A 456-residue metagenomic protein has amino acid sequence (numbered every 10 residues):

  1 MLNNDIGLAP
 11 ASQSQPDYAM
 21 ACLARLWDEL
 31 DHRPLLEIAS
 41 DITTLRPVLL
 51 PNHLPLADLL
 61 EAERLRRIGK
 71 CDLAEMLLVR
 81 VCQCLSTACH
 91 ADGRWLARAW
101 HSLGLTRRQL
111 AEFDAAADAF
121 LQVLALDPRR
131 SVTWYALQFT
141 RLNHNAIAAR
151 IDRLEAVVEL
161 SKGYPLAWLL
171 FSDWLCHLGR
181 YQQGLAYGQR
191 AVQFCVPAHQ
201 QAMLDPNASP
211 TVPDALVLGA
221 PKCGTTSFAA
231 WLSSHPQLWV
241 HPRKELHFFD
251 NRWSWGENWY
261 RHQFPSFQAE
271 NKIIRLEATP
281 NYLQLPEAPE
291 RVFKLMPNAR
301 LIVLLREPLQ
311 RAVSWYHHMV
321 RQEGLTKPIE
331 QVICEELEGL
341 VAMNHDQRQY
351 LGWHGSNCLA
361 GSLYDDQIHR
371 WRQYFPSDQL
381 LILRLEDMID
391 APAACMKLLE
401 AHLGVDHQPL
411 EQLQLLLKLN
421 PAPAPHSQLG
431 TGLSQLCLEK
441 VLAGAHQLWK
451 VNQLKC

Functional and structural regions predicted by a protein language model:
R129, K162-L283, L295, L304 (+2 more regions): PAPS-dependent sulfotransferase catalytic core
H369-G444, V451: The conserved 3'-phosphoadenosine-5'-phosphosulfate
